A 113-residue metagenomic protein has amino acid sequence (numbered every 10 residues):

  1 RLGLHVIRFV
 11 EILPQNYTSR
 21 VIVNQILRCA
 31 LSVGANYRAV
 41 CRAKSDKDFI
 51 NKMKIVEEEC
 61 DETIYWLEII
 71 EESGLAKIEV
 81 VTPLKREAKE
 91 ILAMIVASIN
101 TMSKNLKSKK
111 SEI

Functional and structural regions predicted by a protein language model:
R1-I113: Short, C-terminally biased terminal segments at protein or domain edges
